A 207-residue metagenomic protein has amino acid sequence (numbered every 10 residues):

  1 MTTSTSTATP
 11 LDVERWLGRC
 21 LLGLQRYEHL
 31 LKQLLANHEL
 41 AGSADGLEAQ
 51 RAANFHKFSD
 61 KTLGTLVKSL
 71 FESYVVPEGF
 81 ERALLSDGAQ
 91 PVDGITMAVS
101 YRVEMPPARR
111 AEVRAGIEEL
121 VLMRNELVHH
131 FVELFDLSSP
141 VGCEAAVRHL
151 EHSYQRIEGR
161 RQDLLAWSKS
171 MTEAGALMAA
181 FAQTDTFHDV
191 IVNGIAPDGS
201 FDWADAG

Functional and structural regions predicted by a protein language model:
M1-G18, D189-V192: Charged alpha-helical initiation segments
S4-L11, Q33-R51, M105-P106: Helix-loop segments that flank and shape redox-cofactor active sites
W16-E39: Short, hydrophobic, well-ordered secondary-structure elements
G18-L21, Q25, E118-N125, E151-L165 (+1 more regions): Generic structural signal for well-ordered, non-transmembrane alpha-helical segments in soluble/cytosolic regions
L34, H38-A41, F131-S138, L164 (+1 more regions): Secondary-structure edge/capping motif, primarily at the C-terminal ends of alpha-helices and the immediately following
S43-A115, V121-F135: Flexible secondary-structure boundary motifs
E144-F187: Amphipathic, Lys/Arg-enriched alpha-helical patches that create a basic surface for binding polyanionic ligands
Q183-W203: Eukaryote-biased recognition of C-terminal alpha-helical segments
